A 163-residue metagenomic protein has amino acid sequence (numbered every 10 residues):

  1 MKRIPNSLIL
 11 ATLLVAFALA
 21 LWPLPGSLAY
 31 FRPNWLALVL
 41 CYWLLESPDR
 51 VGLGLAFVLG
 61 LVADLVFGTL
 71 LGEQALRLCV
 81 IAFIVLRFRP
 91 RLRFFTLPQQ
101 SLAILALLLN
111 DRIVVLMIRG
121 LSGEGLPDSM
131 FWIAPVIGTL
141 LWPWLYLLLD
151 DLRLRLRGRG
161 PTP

Functional and structural regions predicted by a protein language model:
M1-P163: Terminal, non-globular segments
